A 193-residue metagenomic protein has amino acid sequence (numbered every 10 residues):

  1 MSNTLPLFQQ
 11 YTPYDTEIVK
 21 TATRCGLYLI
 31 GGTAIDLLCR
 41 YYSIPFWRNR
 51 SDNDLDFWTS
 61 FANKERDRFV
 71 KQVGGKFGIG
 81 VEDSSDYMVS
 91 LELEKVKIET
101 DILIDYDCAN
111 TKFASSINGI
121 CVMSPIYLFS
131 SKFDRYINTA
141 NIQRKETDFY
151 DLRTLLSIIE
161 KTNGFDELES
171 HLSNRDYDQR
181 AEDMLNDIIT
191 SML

Functional and structural regions predicted by a protein language model:
M1-L193: Compositionally biased terminal segments of proteins
